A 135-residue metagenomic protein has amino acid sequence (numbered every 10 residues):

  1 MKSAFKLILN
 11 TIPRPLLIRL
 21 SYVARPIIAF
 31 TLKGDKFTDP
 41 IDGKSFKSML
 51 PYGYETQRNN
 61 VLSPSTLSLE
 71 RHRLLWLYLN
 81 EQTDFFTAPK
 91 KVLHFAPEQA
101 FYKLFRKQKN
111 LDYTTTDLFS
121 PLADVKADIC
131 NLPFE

Functional and structural regions predicted by a protein language model:
K2-P133: Conserved N-terminal segment of class I S-adenosyl-L-methionine
